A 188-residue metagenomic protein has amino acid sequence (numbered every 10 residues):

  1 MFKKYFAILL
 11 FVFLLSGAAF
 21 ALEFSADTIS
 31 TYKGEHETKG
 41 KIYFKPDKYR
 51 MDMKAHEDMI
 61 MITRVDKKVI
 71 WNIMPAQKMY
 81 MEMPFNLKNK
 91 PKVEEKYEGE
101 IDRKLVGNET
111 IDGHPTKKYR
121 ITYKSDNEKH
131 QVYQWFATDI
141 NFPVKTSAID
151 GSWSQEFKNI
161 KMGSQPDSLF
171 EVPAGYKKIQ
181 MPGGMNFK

Functional and structural regions predicted by a protein language model:
M1-L9: Bacterial N-terminal signal peptides that target proteins for export
Y5, F13-A21: Sec/Tat signal peptide C-region and signal peptidase I cleavage site
A21-K188: Extended soluble regions of mature proteins
